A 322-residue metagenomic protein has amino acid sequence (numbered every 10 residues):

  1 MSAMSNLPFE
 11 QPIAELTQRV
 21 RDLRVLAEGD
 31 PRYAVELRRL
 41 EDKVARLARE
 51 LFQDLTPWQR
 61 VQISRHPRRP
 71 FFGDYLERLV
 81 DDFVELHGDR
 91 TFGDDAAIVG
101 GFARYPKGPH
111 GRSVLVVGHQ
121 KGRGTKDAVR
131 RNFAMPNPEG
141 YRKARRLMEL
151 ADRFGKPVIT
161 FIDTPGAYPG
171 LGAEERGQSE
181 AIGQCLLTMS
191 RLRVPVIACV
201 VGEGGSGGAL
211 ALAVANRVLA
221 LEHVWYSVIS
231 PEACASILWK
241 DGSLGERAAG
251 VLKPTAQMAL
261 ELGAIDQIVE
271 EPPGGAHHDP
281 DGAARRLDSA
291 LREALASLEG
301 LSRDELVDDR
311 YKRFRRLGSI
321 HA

Functional and structural regions predicted by a protein language model:
M1-S113, D281, R285-A322: Intrinsically disordered, low-complexity segments enriched in small/flexible residues
L16, T56, V116, D163 (+3 more regions): Terminal peptide-recognition signature
Y33-E36, G140-Y141, C234: Short, motif-level signal for alpha-helix interfacial/capping segments enriched in acidic residues and aromatics/proline
V61-S64, V129-R131, G274-H277: Short hinge/gating elements
T91-D94, G101-K107, E149, L210 (+2 more regions): Replace "in large, NTP-powered and nucleic-acid-processing enzymes" with "in large, NTP-powered factors and other
K107-G108, V114-S190, V196-V201, S206: Cleft-lining beta-strand/loop regions that shape enzyme active-site pockets
R123-G124, Q267, H321: Short, acidic Gly/Pro/Ser/Thr-rich loop/turn segments
I162-R292, A296, G300: Conserved catalytic cores of soluble enzyme domains, especially glycine-rich substrate-binding beta-alpha loops
